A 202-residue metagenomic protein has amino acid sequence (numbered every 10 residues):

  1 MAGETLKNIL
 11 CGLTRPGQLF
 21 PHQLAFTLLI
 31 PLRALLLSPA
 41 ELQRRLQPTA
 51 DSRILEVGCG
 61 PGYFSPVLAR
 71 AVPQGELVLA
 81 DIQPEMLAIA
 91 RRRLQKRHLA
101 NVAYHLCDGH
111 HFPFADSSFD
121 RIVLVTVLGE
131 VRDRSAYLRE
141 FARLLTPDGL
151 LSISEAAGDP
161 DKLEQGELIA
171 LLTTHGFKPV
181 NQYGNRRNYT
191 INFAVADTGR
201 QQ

Functional and structural regions predicted by a protein language model:
C11-L36: Class I SAM-dependent methyltransferase Rossmann-like catalytic core, especially the SAM/SAH-binding loop
R33-D51: Conserved alpha-helix/loop element of class I SAM-dependent methyltransferases that forms part of the SAM/SAH-binding
L55-H111: Class I SAM-dependent methyltransferase SAM/SAH-binding core
H110-I122: A short acidic, Gly/Pro-enriched loop at the edge of an enzyme's catalytic core that lines a small-molecule cofactor
D120-R132: A short SAM/SAH-binding and catalytic strip from SAM-dependent methyltransferases
S135-P147: A short glycine-rich, Lys/Arg-flanked "PGG" loop and its adjoining helix->strand segment in the class I
D148-E155: Conserved beta-strand signature within the Rossmann-like core of class I S-adenosyl-L-methionine
H175, G184-Q202: Core SAM-dependent methyltransferase catalytic element
